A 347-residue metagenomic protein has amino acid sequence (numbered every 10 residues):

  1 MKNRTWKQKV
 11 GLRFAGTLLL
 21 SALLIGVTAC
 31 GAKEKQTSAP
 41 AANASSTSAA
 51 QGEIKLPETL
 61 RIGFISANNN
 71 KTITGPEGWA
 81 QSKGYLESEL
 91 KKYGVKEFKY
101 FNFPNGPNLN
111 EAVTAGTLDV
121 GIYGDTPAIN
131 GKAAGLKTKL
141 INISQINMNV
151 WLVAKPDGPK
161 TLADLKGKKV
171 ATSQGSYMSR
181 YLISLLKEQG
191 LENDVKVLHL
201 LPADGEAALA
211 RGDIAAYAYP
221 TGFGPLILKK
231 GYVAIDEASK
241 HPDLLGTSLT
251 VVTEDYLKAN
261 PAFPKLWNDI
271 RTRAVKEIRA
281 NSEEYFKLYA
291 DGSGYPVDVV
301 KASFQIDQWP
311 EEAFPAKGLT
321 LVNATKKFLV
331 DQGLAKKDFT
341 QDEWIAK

Functional and structural regions predicted by a protein language model:
I25-A29: C-terminal motif of bacterial Sec signal peptides marking the signal peptidase cleavage site
G31-I54: Short, low-complexity, disordered segments immediately C-terminal to signal peptides in bacterial exported proteins
S48-Q81, G175: Extracytoplasmic "Venus flytrap"
L56-T59, E89-N102, T117-D119, E188-H199 (+3 more regions): A local structural motif
A67-K71, K258-L334: Secondary-structure end/capping motifs
P107-L118, A133-G135, K166, E188 (+1 more regions): Short helices/loops that flank or line small-molecule/ion binding pockets
T126, D194-A290: Pocket-lining segment of extracytoplasmic ligand-binding domains
A154-V170, Y256-A262: Flexible hinge/capping segments at coil-to-helix
